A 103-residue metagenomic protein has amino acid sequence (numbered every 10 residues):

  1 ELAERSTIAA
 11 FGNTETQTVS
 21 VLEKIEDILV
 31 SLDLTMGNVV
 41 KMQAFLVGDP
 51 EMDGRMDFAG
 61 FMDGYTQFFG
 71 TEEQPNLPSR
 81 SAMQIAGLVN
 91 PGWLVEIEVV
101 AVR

Functional and structural regions predicted by a protein language model:
E1-R103: Short, polar/acidic, helix-capping and beta-turn segments at strand->helix junctions that line the mouths
